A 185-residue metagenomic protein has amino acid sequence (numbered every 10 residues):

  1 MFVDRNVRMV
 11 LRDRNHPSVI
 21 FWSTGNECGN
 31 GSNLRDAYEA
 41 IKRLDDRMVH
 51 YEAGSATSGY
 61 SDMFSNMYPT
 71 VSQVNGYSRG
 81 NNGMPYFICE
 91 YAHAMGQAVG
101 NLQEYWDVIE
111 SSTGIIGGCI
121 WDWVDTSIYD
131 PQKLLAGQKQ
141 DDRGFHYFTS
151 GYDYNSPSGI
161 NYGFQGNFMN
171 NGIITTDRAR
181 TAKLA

Functional and structural regions predicted by a protein language model:
M1-G83, A98: Active-site mouth of glycoside hydrolases
I20-W22, Y77-A185: Substrate-binding clefts and catalytic carboxylate motifs of secreted carbohydrate-active enzymes
